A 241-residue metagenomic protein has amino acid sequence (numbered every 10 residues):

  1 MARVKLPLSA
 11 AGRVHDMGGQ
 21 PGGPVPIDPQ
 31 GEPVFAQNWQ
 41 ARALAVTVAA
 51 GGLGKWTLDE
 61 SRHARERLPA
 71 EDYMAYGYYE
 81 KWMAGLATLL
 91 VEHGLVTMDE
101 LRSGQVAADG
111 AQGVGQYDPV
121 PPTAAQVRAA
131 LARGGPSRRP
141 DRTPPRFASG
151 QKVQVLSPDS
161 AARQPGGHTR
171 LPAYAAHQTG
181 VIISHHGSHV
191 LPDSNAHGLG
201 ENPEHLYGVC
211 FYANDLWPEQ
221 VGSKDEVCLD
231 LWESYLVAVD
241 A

Functional and structural regions predicted by a protein language model:
M1-Y117: N-terminal intrinsically disordered, low-complexity, charge/repeat-rich segments that act as generic
V14-T47, L89-L90, L131, S137-S149 (+1 more regions): Basic/aromatic-rich interaction segments and small domains that mediate binding to polyanionic partners
Y117-G134: Short, basic/aromatic beta-hairpin or loop at an interaction surface
